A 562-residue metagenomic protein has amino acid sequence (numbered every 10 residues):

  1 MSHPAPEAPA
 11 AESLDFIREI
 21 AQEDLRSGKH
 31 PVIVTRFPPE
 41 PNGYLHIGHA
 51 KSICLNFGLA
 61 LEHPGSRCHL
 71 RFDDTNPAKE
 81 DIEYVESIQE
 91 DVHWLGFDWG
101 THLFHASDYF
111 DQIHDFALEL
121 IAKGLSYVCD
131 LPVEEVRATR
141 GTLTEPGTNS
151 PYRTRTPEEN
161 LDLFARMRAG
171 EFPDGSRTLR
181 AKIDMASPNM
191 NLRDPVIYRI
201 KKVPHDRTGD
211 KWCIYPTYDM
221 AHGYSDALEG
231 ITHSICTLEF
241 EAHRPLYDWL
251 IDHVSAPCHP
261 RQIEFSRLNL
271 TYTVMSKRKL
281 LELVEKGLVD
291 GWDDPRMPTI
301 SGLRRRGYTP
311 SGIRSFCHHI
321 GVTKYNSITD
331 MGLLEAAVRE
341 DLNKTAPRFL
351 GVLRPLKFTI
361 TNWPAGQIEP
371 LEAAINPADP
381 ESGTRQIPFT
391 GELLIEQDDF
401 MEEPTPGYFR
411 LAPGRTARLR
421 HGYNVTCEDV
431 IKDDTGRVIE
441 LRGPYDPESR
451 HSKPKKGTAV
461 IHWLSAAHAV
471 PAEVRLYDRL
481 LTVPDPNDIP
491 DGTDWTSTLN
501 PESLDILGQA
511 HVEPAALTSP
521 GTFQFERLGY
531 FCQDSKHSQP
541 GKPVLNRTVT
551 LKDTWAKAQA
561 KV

Functional and structural regions predicted by a protein language model:
M1-P6: N-terminal acidic, proline/glycine-rich, low-complexity intrinsically disordered segments
A10-Q22, R26-Q89, D206-T237: N-terminal catalytic cores of NTP/NDP-binding nucleotidyl/phosphoryl-transfer enzymes
H30-P31, F97, S126, P173 (+9 more regions): Intrinsically disordered or highly flexible coil/loop and linker segments, enriched in small and charged/polar residues
P38-N42, R71-K79, T101-D111, E134 (+5 more regions): Conserved short loop/turn motifs at secondary-structure junctions
L70, D74-N76, I82, E119-K279 (+3 more regions): Active-site cores that bind ATP or allylic diphosphates and position pyrophosphate for catalysis
Y84-F110, F116-A117, G124-Y127: A glycine-rich helix N-cap at a beta->alpha junction
F240-R244, D248-L250, S311-R314, H318-G321 (+1 more regions): Core subunits and conserved enzymes of cellular information-processing and envelope-translocation systems across
C258-A337: Long, charged, mostly alpha-helical binding arms that flank functional sites
